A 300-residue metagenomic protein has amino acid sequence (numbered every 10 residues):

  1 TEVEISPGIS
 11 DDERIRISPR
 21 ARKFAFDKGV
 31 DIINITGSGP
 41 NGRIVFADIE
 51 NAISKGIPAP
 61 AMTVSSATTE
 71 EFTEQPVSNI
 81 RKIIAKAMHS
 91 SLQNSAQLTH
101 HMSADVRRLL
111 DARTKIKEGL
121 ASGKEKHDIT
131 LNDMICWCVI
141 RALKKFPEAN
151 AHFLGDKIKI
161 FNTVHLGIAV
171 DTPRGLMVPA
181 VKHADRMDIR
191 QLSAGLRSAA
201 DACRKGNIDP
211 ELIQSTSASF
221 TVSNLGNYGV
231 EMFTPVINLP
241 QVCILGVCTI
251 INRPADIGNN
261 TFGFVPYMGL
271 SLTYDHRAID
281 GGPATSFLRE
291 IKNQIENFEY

Functional and structural regions predicted by a protein language model:
E2-R16: Acidic, low-complexity mobile loops and tails
R20, F24, K28-N34, P40-R43 (+2 more regions): C-terminal catalytic/motor cores of large multi-domain enzyme assemblies
